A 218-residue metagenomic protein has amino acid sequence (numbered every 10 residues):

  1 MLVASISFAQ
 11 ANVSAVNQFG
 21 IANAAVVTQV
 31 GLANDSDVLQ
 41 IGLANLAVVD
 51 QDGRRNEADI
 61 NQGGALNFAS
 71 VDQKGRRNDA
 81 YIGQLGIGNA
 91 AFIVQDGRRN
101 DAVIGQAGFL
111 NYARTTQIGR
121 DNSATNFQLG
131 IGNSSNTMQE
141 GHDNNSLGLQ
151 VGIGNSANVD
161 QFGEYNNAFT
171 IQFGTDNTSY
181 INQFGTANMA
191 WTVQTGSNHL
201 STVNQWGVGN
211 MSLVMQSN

Functional and structural regions predicted by a protein language model:
M1: Segments that shape or occlude catalytic/ligand-binding pockets
A4-I6: N-terminal signal peptide c-region/cleavage motif recognized by signal peptidases
A11-M215: Tandem repeat domain/solenoid detector
